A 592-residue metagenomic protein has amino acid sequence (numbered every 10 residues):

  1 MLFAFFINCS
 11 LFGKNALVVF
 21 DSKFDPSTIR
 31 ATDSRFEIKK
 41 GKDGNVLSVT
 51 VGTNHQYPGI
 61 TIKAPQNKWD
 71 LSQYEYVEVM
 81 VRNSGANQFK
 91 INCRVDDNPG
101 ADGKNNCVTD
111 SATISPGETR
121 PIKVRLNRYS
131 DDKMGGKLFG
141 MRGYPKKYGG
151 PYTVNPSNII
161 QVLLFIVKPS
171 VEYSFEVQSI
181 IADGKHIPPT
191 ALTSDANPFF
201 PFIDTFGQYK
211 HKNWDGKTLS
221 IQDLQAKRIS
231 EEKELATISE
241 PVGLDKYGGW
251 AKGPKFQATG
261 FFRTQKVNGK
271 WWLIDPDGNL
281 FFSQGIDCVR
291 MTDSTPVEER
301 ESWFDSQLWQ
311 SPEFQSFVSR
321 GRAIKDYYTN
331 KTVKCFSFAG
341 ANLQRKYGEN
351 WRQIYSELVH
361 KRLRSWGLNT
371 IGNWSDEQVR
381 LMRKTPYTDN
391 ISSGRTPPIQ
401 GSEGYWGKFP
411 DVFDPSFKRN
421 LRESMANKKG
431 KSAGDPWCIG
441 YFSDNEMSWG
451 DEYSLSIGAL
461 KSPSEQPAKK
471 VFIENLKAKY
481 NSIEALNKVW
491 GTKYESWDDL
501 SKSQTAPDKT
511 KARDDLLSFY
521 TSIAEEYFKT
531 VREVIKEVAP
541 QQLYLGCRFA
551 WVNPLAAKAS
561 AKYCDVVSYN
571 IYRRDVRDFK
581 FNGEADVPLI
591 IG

Functional and structural regions predicted by a protein language model:
G13-D33: Extracellular carbohydrate-recognition regions
E37-G59: Short carbohydrate-recognition loop motifs
V51-Y152, N158, S170-E176: Extracellular ligand-binding interfaces
G149-G150, F165-D195: Extracellular polysaccharide-targeting segments
G207-L381, P398-G434, K509, D514-L517: Active-site-adjacent substrate/metal-binding segments within catalytic domains of carbohydrate-active enzymes
C288-D305, L381-G404, A433-I439, S443-Q504: Aromatic- and acidic-residue-enriched segments that line the glycan-binding/catalytic groove of carbohydrate-active
S356-S365, T370-V379, P410-E446, A468 (+5 more regions): An active-site-proximal structural segment forming one wall of the substrate-binding cleft that immediately precedes
S518-G592: Glycoside hydrolase catalytic-domain groove-lining segments
